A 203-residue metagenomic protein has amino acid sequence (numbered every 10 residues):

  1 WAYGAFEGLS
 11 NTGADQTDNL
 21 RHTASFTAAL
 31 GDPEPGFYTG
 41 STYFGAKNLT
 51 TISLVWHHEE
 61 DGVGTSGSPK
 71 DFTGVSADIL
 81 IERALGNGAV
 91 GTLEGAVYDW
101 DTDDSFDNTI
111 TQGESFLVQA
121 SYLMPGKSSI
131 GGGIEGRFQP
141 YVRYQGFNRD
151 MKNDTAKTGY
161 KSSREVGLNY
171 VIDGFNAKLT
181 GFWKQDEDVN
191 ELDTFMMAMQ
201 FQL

Functional and structural regions predicted by a protein language model:
W1-A2: Repeat-solenoid scaffold signature
A5-N11, G31, E59: Short acidic/polar capping segments at secondary-structure boundaries
G8-T23: Surface loops at the rim/top face of extracytoplasmic beta-rich domains
N19, T27, G31, P35-M151 (+3 more regions): Detector for outer-membrane/organellar transmembrane beta-barrel domains, recognizing the amphipathic beta-strand
T92, N108-T109, A156, G181-K184: Composition- and surface-driven signal marking solvent-exposed, interaction-prone regions in large proteins
D154-Y160: Short, surface-exposed loop/helix-turn segments at secondary-structure junctions that function as lids/hinges flanking
I172-A198, Q202-L203: Predominantly the C-terminal beta-signal and adjacent terminal strand-loop region of outer-membrane beta-barrel
